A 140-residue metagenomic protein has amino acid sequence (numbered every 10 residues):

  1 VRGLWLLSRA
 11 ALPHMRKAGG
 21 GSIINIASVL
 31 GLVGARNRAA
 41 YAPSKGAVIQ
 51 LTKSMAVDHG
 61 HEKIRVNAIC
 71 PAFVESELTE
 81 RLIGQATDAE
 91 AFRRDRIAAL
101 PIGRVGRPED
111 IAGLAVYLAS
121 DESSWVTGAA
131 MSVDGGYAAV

Functional and structural regions predicted by a protein language model:
W5-S8, R104-V133, A138: C-terminal substrate-recognition "lid" of short-chain dehydrogenase/reductases
S8, S44, T52: Active-site helix of classical SDR
P13, V57-H61, S124: Alpha-helical segment proximal to the catalytic Tyr-Lys
S28: Residue(s) in the substrate-gating loop at a strand-loop-helix junction that position the organic substrate next
L32, I49, P71-R81: Short, flexible catalytic-loop segment of classical short-chain dehydrogenase/reductase
V33-A39, H61-E62, G103, D121: Active-site loop immediately N-terminal to the catalytic Tyr-X3-Lys motif of short-chain dehydrogenase/reductase
R65-P71, E75, A119, S132-D134: Conserved SDR Rossmann-fold cofactor-binding beta-strand/turn motif
